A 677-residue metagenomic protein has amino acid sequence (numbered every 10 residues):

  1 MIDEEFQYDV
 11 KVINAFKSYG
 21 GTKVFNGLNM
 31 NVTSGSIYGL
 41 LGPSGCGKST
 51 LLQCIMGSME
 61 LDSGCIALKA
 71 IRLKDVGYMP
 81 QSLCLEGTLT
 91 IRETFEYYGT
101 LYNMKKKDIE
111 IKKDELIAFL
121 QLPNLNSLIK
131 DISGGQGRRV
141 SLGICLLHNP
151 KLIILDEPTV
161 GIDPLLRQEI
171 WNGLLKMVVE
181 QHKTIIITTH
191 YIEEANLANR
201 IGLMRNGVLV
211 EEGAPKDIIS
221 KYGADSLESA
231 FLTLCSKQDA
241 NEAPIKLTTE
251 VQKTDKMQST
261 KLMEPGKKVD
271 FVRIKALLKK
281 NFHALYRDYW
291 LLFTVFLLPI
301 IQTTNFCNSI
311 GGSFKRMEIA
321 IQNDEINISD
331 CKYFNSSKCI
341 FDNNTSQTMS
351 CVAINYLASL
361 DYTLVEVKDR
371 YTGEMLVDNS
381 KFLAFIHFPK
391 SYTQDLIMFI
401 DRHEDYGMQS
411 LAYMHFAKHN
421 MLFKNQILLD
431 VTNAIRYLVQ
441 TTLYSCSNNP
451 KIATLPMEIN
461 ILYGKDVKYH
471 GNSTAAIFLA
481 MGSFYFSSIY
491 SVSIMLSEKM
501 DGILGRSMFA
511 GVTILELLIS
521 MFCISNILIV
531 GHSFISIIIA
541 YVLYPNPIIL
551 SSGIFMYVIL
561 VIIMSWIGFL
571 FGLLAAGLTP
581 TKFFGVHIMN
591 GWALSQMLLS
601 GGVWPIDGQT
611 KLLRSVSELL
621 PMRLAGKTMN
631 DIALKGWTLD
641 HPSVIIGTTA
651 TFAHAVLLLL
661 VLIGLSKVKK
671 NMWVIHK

Functional and structural regions predicted by a protein language model:
M56: Helix-to-loop junction immediately C-terminal to a conserved catalytic motif
E96, T100, D108-N124: Conserved ABC ATPase "signature" region
T189, S259-N472, P642-V644, G664 (+1 more regions): Extracytoplasmic/periplasmic domains immediately adjacent to an N-terminal transmembrane anchor in multi-pass membrane
E212-G213: ABC ATPase "signature
K221, I301-I310, E325, V467 (+3 more regions): Membrane-spanning alpha-helical segments of multipass transporters and channels
